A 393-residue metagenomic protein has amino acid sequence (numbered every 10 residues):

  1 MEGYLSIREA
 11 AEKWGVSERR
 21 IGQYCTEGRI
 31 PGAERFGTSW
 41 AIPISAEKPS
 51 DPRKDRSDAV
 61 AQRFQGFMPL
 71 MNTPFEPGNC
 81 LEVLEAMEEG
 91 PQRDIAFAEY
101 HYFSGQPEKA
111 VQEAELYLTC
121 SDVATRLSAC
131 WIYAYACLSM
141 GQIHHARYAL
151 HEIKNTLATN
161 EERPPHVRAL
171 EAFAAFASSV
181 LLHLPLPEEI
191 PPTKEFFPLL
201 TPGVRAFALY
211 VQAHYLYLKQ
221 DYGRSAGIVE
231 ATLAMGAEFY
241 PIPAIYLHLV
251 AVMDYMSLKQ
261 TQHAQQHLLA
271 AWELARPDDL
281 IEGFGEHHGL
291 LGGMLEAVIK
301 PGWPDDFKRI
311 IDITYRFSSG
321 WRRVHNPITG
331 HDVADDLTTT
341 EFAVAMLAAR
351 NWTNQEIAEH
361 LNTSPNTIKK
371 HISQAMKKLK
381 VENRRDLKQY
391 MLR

Functional and structural regions predicted by a protein language model:
M1-R20: Polyanion-binding surface elements
R19, R53-L127, I281, H288-E296 (+2 more regions): Flexible inter-repeat linkers and adjacent short helices within tandem amphipathic alpha-helical repeat scaffolds
P31-D55: Short helix-start
V60-P69, Q92-G105, L127-I143, H166-H183 (+3 more regions): Tandem amphipathic alpha-helical repeat scaffolds
R63-L81, E99-E115, L138-I153, S178-T193 (+2 more regions): Helix-turn-helix repeat elements of alpha-solenoid scaffolds
L81-G90, E115-R126, E152-P165, P191-V204 (+2 more regions): Solenoid-like repeat scaffolds
P187, V204-T339, M346, Q355 (+1 more regions): Linker/hinge segments immediately adjacent to helix-turn-helix/homeobox DNA-binding domains
R322-S373, K377-E382, D386-R393: Helix-turn-helix DNA-binding segment
